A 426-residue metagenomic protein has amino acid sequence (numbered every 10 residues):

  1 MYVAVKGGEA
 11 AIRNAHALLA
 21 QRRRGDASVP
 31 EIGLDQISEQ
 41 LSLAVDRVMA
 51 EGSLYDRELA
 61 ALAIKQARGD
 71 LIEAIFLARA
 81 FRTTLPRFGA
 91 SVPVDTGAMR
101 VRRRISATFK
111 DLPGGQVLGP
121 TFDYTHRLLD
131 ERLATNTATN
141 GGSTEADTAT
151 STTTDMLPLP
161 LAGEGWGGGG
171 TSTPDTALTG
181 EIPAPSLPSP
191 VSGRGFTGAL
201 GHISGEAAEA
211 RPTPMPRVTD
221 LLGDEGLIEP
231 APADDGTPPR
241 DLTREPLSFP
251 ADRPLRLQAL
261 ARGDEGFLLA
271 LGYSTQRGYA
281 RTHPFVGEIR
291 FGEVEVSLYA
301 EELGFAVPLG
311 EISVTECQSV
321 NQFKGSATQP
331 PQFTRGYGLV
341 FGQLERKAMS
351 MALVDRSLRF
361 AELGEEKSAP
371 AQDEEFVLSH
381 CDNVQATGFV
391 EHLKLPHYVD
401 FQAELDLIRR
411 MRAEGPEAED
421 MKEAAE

Functional and structural regions predicted by a protein language model:
M1-D155, A177, G195-F267, R409-E426: Short, amphipathic alpha-helical interaction segments embedded in low-complexity terminal/linker regions of eukaryotic
T152-T154, A162, T171-T179, A184 (+1 more regions): Ala/Thr-enriched low-complexity intrinsically disordered regions
G163-G165, G193-R194: Glycine-biased, low-complexity coil/linker segments
S189-P190: N-terminal polybasic/positive-inside topogenic patches
T197-E426: Acidic, serine/proline-rich low-complexity intrinsically disordered regions
